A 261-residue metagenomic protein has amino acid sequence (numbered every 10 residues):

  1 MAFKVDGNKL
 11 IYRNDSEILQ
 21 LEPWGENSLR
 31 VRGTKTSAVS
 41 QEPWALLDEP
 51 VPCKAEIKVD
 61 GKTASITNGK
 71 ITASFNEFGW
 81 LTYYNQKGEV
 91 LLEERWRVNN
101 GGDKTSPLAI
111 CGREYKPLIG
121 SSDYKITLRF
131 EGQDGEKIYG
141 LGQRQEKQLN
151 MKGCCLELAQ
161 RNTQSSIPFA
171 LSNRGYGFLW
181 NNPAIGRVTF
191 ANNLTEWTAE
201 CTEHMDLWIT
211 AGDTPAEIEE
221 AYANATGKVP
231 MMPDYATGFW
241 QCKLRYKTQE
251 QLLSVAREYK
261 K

Functional and structural regions predicted by a protein language model:
M1-A236, Q241-L244, Q251-R257: N-terminal accessory segment at the very beginning of proteins
